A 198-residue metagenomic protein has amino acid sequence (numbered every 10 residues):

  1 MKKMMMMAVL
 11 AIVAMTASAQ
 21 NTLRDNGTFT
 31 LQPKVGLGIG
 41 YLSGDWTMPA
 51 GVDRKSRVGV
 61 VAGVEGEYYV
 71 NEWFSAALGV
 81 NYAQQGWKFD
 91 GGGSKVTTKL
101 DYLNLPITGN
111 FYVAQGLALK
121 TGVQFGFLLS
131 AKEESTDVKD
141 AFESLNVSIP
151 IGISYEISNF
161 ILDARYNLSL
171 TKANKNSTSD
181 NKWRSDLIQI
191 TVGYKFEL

Functional and structural regions predicted by a protein language model:
Q20-E67, N167-S169, K195: Short glycine/proline- and aromatic-enriched beta-strand/turn motifs that initiate or cap beta-hairpins
N26, N71, A114, I157-F160 (+1 more regions): Outer-membrane beta-barrel channels and translocator barrels
G27-L31, R54-V60, K99-L103, E143-I149 (+2 more regions): Residues that define the transmembrane beta-barrel architecture of outer-membrane proteins
P33-I39, V80-Y82, T121-F127, Y155 (+2 more regions): Transmembrane beta-barrel strands of outer-membrane/channel proteins
S43-A50, K88-K95, A131-V138, N174-S179: Outer-membrane beta-barrel translocator domains and adjoining extracellular loop/strand segments of Gram-negative
A62-V64, L105-I107, L119, I151-I153 (+1 more regions): Membrane-embedded beta-strands of outer-membrane beta-barrel proteins, especially the hydrophobic/small aromatic
F74-A76, L117-L119, N159-A164: Repeated loop/turn-to-beta-strand initiation elements of outer-membrane beta-barrel proteins
Q85-K88, V138-L198: Predominantly the C-terminal beta-signal and adjacent terminal strand-loop region of outer-membrane beta-barrel
